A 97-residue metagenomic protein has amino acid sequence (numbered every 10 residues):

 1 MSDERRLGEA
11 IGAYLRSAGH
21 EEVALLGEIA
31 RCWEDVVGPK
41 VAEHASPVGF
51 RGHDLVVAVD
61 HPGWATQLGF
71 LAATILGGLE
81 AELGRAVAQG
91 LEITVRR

Functional and structural regions predicted by a protein language model:
M1-E34, E43-G49, T66, A73 (+1 more regions): N-terminal presequence-like segments and adjacent domain-start helices
H53-D60: Short, aliphatic-rich beta-strand segments
G69, E80: A short local structural element in Rossmann-fold oxidoreductases
